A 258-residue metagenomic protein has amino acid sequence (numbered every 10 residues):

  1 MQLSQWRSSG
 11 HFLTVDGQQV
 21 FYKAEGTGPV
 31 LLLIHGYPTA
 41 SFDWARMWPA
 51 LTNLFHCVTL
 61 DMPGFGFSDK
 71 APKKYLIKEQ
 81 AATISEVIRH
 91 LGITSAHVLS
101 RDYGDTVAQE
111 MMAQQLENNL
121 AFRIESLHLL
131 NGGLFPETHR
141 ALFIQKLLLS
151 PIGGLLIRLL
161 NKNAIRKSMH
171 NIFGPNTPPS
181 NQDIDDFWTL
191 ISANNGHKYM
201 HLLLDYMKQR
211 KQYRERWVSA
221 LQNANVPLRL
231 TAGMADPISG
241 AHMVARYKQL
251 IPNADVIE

Functional and structural regions predicted by a protein language model:
M1-L31, T52-F55, R89, I93-S95 (+2 more regions): Alpha/beta-hydrolase fold catalytic core
V15-G17, K23-E25, T59-Y103, A113 (+1 more regions): Active-site loop/oxyanion-hole signature of alpha/beta-hydrolase fold enzymes
Q18-F67: Conserved HGGG/HGGXW glycine-rich cap/lid loop of the alpha/beta-hydrolase fold
T94-H139: Conserved hydrolase catalytic core segment
T138-R140, L159-N223: Conserved alpha/beta-hydrolase catalytic His-Asp/Glu region
A224, L230-A232: Short beta-strand/loop motif that positions the catalytic acidic residue of the alpha/beta-hydrolase fold
M234-S239: Acidic catalytic loop of the alpha/beta-hydrolase fold
A241-V244, K248-E258: Catalytic histidine neighborhood in serine/cysteine hydrolases with alpha/beta-hydrolase-type architecture
